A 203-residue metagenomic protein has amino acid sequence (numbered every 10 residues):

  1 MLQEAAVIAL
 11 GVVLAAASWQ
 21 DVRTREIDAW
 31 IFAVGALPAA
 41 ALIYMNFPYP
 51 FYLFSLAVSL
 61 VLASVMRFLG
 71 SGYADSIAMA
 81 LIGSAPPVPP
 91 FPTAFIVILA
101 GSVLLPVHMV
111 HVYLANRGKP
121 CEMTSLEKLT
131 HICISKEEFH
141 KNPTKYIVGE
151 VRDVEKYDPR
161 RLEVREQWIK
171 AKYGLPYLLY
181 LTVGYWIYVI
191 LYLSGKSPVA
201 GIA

Functional and structural regions predicted by a protein language model:
M1-A203: A membrane-topology feature that recognizes alpha-helical transmembrane segments and their immediate juxtamembrane
